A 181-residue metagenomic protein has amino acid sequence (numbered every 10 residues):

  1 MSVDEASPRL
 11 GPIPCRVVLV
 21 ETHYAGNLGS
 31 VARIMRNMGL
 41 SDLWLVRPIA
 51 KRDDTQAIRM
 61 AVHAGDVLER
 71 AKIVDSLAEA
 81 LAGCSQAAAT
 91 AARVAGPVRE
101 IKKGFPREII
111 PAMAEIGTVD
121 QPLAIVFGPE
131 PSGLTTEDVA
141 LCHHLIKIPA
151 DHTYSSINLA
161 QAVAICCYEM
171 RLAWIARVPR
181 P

Functional and structural regions predicted by a protein language model:
M1-P181: Post-transcriptional modification and biogenesis factors for structured RNAs of the translation apparatus
